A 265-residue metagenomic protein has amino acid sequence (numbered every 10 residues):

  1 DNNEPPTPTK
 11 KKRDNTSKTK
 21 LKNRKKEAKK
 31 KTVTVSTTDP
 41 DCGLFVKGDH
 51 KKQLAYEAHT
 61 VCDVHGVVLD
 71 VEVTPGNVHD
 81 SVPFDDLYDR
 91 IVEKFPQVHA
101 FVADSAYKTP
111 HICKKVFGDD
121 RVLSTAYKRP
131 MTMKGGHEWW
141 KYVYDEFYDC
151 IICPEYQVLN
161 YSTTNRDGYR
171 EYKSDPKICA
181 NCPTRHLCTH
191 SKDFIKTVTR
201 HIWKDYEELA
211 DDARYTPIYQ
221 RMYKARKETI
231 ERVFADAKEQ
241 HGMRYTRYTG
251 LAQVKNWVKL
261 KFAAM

Functional and structural regions predicted by a protein language model:
D1-M265: Anion-binding and metal-coordination hotspots
